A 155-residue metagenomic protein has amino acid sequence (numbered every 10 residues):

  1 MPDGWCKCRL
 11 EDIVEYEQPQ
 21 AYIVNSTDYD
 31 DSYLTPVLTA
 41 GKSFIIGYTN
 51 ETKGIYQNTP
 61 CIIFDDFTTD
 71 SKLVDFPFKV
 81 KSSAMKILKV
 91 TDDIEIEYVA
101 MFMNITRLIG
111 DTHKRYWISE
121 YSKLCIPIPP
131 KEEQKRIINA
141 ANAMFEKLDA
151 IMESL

Functional and structural regions predicted by a protein language model:
M1-A21, D31-S43, K131-L155: Non-catalytic DNA-recognition/assembly elements of restriction-modification systems
R9-D12, F67-I128, K147: Basic, amphipathic alpha-helical recognition segments used for DNA target recognition
E11-T59, D70, F76, V80-A84: Sequence-specific dsDNA recognition surfaces
T39-K42, F64-D66, K89-V90: Pocket-edge structural micro-motifs
C61-I62, F145: Short linear motifs centered on Gly/Pro in flexible linkers and helix caps
